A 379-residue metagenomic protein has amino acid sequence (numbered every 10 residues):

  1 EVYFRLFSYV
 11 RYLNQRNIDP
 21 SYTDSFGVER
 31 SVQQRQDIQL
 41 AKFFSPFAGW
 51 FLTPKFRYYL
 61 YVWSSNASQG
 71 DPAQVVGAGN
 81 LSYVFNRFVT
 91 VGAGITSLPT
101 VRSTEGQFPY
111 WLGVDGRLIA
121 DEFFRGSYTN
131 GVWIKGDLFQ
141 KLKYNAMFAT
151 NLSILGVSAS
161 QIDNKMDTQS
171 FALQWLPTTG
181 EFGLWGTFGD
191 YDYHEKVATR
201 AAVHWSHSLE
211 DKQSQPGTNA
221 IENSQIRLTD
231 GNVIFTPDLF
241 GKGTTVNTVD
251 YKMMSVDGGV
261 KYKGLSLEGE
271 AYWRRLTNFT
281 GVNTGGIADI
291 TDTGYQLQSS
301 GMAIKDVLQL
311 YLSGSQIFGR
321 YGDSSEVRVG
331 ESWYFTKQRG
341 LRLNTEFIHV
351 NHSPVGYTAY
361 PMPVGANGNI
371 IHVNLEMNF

Functional and structural regions predicted by a protein language model:
V2-S21, R30-I154, Q161-G180, Y191 (+5 more regions): Outer membrane beta-barrel
N17, V32, Y193-F379: Outer-membrane beta-barrel pore domains
D24: Acidic surface patches and DE-rich sequence motifs
G180-Y193, M377-F379: Flexible, glycine-rich linker and terminal segments associated with outer-membrane beta-barrel/transport systems
